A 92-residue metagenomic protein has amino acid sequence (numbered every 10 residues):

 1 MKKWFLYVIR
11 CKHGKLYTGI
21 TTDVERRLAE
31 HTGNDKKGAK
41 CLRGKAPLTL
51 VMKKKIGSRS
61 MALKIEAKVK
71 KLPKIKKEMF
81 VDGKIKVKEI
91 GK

Functional and structural regions predicted by a protein language model:
M1-K37, R43-I56, S60-K70, K74-I75 (+1 more regions): GIY-YIG nuclease catalytic motif and its immediate N-terminal context
F80-D82: Low-complexity RS/RG/RGG-rich segments used by eukaryotic RNA-binding proteins and nuclear co-regulators for mRNP
